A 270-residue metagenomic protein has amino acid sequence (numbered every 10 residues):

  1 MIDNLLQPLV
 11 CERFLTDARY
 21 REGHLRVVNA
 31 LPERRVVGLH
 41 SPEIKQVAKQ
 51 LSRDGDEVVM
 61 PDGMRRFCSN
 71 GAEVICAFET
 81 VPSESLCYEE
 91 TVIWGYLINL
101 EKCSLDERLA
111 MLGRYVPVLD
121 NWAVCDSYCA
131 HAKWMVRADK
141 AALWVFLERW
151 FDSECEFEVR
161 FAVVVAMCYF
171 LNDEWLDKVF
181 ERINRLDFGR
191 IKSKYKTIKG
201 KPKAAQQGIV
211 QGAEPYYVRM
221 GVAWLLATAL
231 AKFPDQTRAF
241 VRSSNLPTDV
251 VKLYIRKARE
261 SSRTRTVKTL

Functional and structural regions predicted by a protein language model:
M1-L270: Alpha-helical scaffold domains
